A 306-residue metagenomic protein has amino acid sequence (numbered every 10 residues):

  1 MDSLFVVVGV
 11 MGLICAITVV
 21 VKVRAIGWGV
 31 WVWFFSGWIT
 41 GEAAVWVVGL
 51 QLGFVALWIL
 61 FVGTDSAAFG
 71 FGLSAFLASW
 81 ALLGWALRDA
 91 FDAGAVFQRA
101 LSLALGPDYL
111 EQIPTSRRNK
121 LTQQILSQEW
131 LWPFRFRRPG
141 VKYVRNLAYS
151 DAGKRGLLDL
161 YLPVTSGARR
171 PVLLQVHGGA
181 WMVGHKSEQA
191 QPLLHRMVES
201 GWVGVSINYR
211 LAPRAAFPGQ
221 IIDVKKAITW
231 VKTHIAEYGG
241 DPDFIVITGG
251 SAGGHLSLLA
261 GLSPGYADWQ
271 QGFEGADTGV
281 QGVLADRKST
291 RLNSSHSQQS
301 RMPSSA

Functional and structural regions predicted by a protein language model:
V7-A25: N-terminal signal-anchor/start-transfer transmembrane helix
V19, V23-L60, T115-A168: N-terminal cap/lid segment of alpha/beta-hydrolase-fold proteins
L52-A100: Transmembrane alpha-helices and immediately adjacent membrane-cytoplasm interface residues in multi-pass integral
W58, T229-R291, S295: Primarily recognizes the serine-hydrolase "nucleophile elbow" in alpha/beta-hydrolase and SGNH/GDSL folds
R169-A180: Short beta-strand element of the alpha/beta-hydrolase
S187-V205: Short amphipathic alpha-helix adjacent to the substrate-entry channel of hydrolases
A216-A236: Alpha/beta-hydrolase active-site loop
L292-A306: Single conserved hydrophobic/aromatic residue that forms the stacking wall/gate of nucleotide- or nucleobase-binding
